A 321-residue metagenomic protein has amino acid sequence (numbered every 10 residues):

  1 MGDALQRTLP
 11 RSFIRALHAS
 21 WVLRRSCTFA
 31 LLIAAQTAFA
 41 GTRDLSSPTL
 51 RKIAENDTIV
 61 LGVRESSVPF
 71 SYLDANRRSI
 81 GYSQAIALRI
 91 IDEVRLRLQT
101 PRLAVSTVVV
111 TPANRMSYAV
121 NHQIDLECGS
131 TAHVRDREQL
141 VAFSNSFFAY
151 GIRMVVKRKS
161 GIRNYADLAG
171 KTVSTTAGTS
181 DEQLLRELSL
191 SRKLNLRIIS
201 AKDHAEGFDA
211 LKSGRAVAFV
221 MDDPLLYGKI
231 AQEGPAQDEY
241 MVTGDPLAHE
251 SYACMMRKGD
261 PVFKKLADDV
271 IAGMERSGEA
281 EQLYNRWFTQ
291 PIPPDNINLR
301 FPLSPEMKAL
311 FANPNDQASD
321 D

Functional and structural regions predicted by a protein language model:
L31-A40: Hydrophobic h-region of N-terminal signal peptides that target proteins for export in Gram-negative bacteria
G41-D44, A54, Q183-I199, D238-E239 (+1 more regions): Ligand-binding clefts/hinges and TM-proximal coupling segments of bilobed small-molecule sensing domains
G41-E127: Extracytoplasmic small-molecule ligand-binding "clamshell" domains of the periplasmic binding protein/Venus flytrap
G41-L50, A85-E93, K159-I162, A166-D167 (+4 more regions): Extended ligand-binding regions for polar small-molecule ligands
V60, E65-P69, S79-L96, A132-V134 (+3 more regions): Bilobed "Venus flytrap"/periplasmic-binding protein-like clamshell domains and structurally analogous long
E65, F148-K159, D223-P224, A231-I271 (+2 more regions): Periplasmic-binding protein-like
L88, Q99-D167, G244, K308-S319: Acidic, polar ligand-binding/catalytic clefts
N114, C128-Q139, L184-S191, A210-S213 (+2 more regions): A ligand-binding cleft/hinge motif common to bilobed small-molecule-binding domains
